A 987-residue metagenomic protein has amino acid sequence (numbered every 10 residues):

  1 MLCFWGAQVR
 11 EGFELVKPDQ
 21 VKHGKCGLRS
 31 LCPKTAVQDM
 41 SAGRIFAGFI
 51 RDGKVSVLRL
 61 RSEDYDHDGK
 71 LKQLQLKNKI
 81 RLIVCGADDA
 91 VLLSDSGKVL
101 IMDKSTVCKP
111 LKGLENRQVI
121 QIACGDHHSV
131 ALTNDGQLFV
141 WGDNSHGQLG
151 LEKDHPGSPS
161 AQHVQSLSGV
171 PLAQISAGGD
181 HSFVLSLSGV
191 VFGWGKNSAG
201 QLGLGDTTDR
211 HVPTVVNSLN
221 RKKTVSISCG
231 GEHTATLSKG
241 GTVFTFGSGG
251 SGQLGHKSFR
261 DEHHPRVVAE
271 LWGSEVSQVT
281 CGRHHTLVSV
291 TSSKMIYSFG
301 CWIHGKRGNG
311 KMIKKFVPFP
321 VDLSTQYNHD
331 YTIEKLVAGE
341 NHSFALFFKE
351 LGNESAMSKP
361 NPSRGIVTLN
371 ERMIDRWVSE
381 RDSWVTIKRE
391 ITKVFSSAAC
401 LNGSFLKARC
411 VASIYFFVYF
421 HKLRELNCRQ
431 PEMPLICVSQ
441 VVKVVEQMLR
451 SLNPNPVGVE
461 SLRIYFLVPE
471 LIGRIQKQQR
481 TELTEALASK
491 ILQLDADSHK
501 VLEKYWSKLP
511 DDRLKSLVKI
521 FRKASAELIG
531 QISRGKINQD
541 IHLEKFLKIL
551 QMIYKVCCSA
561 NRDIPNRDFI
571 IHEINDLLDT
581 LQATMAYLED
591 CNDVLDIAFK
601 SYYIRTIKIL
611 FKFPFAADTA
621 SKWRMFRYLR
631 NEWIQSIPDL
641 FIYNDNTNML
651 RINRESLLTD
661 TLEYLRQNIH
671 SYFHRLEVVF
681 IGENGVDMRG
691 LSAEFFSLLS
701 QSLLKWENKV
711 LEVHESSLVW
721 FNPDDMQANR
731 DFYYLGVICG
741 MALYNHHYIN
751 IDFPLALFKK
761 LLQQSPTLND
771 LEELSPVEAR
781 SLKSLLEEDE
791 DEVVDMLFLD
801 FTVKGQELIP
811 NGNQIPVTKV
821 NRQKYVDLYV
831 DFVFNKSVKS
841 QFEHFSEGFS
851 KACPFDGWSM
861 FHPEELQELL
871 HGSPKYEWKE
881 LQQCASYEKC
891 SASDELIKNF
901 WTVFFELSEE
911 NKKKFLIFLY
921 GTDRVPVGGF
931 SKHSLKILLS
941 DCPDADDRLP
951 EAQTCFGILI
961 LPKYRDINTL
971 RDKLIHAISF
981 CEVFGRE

Functional and structural regions predicted by a protein language model:
L2-P33, V57-L76, L93, L100-E115 (+7 more regions): Short glycine/serine- and acidic-residue-enriched loop/turn motifs that recur at repeat junctions
F4, F46-F49, V57, D89-L92 (+10 more regions): Conserved core positions of repeat-based scaffolds
S30-P33, K72-K77, L111-E115, Q121 (+5 more regions): Surface loop/turn motifs at the tips and blade-to-blade linkers of beta-strand repeat domains
S41, F49, V84, L92 (+13 more regions): Conserved beta-strand position repeated across blades of beta-propeller domains
R44-I45, G53, R81, A87-D88 (+10 more regions): Short coil/turn segments that connect the beta-strands within blades of beta-propeller domains
M295, C301, N309-G365: Blade-level signature of beta-propeller repeat domains, shared across WD40, Kelch, NHL, RCC1 and BNR/Asp-box propellers
E354-F696, W706, S765-T767, E772 (+2 more regions): Long, low-complexity, acidic Ser/Pro/Gly-rich intrinsically disordered regulatory segments
R654-Q823, L828-D831, K839, E843 (+2 more regions): Core of folded catalytic or high-affinity ligand/protein-binding domains in predominantly eukaryotic proteins
